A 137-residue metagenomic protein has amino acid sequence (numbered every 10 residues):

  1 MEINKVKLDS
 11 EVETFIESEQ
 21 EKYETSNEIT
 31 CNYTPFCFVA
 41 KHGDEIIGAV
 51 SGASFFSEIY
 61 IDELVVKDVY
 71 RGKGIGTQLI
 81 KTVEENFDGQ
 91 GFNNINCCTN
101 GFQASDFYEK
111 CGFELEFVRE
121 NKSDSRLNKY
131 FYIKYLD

Functional and structural regions predicted by a protein language model:
M1-D9, D137: Conserved N-terminal entry element of GNAT/NAT acetyltransferase domains
T14-G43, S51: Active-site rim helix/loop that mediates acceptor-substrate recognition in acyltransferases
V39, E45-A53, E58-V65: Conserved beta-strand in the GNAT
S54-D62, R71, D124-N128: A conserved beta-turn-beta hairpin within the catalytic core of GNAT-like acetyltransferases that forms part
G72-E85, K110: Conserved acetyl-CoA-binding loop-helix of GNAT-fold acetyltransferases
G76, I80, G101-A104, N121-N128: Short glycine/proline-centered loop/turn elements that form peptide/ligand docking sites
F87-N100: Conserved GNAT acetyl-CoA-binding A-motif
N96-C98, E114-F131: Conserved catalytic-core motifs of GNAT/GCN5-like acyltransferases
